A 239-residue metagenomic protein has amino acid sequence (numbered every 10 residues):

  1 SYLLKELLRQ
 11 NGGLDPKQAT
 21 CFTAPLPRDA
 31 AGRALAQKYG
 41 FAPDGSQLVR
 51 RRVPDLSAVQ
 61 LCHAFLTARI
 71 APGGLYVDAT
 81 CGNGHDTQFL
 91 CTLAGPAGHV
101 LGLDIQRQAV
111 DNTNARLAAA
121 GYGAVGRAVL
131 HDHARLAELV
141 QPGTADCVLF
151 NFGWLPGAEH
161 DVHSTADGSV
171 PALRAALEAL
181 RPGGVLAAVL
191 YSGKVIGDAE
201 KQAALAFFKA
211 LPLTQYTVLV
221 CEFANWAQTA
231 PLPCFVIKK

Functional and structural regions predicted by a protein language model:
S1-R9: Conserved acetyl-CoA-binding loop-helix of GNAT-fold acetyltransferases
Q18-R33: Conserved beta-strand-loop-alpha-helix junction that forms the acyl-donor binding cleft
L35, G45-G74, H85-Q88, T92: S-adenosyl-L-methionine
G45-S46, R50-R52, K194-K239: Class I S-adenosyl-L-methionine
A71-G74, E138-C147: A short acidic, Gly/Pro-enriched loop at the edge of an enzyme's catalytic core that lines a small-molecule cofactor
T80, G183-L190: Conserved beta-strand signature within the Rossmann-like core of class I S-adenosyl-L-methionine
H99-D104: Conserved SAM-binding motif I beta-strand of class I
Q108-G143: S-adenosyl-L-methionine
